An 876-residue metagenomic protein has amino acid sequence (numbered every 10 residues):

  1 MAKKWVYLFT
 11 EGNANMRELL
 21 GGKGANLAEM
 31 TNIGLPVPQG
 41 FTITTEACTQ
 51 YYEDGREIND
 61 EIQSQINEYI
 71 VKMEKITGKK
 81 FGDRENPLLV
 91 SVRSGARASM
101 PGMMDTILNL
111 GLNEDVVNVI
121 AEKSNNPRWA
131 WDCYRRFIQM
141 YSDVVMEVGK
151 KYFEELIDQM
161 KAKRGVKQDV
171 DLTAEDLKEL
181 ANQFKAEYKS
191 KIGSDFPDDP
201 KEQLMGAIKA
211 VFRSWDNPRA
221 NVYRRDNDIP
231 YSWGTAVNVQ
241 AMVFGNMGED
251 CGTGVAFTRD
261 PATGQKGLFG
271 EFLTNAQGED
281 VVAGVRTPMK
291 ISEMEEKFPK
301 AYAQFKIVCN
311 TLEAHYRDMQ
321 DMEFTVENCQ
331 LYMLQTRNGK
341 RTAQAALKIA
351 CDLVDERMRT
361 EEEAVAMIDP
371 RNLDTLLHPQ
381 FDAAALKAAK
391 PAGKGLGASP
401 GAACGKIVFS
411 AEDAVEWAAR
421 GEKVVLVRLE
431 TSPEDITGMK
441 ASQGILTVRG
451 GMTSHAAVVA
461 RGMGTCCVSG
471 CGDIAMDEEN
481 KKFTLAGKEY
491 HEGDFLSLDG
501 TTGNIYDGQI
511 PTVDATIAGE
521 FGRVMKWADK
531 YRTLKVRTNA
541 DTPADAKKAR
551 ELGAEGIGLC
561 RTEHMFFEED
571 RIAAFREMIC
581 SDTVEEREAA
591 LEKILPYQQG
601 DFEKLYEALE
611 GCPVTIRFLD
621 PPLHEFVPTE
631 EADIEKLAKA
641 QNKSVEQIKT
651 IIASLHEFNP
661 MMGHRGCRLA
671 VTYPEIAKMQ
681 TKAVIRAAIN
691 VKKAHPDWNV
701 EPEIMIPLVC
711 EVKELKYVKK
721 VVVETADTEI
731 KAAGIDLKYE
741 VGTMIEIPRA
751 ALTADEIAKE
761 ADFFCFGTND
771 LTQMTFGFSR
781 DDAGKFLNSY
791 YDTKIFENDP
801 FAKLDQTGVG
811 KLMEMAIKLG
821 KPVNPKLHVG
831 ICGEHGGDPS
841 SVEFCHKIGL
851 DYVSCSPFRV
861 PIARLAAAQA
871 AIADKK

Functional and structural regions predicted by a protein language model:
M1-A389, E422-V425, S432-T437, Q443 (+10 more regions): Nucleotide/phosphate-binding sheet-loop regions of phosphoryl- and nucleotidyl-transfer enzymes
F41, V448-G450, S469-G472, C560 (+2 more regions): Short beta->alpha connector loops at strand-helix junctions that form conserved, small/polar/Pro-enriched
R93, I517, W527-K876: Conserved alpha/beta-domain cores
N238, V408, V425-V427, L446 (+3 more regions): Structural motif
C329-Y332, L429-K440, G444-L446, M452-V458 (+7 more regions): Glycine-rich phosphate/ribose-binding loops and adjacent secondary-structure elements that form binding surfaces
L334-T336, H491-N539, D545: C-terminal domain-closing interface element
M358-S442, N504-I510, F521, M525-D529 (+1 more regions): Protease-associated
